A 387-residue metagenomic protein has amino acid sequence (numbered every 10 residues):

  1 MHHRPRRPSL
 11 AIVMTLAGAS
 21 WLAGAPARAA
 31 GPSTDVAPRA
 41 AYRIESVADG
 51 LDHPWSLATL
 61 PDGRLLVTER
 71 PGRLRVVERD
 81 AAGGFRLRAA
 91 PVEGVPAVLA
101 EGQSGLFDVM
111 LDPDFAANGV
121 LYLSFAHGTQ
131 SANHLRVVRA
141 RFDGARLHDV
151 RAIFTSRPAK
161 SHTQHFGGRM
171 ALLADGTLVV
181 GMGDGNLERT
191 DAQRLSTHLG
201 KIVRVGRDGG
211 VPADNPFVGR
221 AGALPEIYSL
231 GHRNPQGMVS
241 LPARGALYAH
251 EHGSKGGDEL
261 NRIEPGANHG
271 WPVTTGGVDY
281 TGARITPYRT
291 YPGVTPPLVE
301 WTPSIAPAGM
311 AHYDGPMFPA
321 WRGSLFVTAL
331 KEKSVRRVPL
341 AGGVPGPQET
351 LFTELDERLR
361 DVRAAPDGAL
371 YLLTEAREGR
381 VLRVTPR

Functional and structural regions predicted by a protein language model:
H2-V13: Bacterial N-terminal signal peptides that target proteins for export
A11-A23: Bacterial N-terminal signal peptides
A27-R43, F85-L87, R146-L147, G210-R220 (+2 more regions): Blade/loop signatures of beta-propeller domains
R28-E188, G237-G253, P303-A341, A365-P386: Acidic, Gly/Ser/Thr-rich repeat motifs that build Ca2+-stabilized beta-propeller blades
L135-G144, L195-R207, I263-E264: Beta-propeller blade signature
V180-L199, G257-E259, I263: Short, conserved, GDST-rich strand-edge loop motifs in beta-rich repeat architectures
A223-E259, E264: Repeat-solenoid scaffold signature
P345-P366: Conserved blade-ending motifs and adjacent loop-strand segments that build the rim/top face of beta-propeller domains
